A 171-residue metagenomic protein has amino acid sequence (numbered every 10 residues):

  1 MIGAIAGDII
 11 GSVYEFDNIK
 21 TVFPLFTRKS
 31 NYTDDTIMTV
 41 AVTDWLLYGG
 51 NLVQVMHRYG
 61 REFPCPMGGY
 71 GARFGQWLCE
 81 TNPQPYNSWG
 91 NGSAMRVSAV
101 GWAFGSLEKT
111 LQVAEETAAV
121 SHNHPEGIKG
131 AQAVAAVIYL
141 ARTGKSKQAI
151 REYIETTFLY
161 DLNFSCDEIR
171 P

Functional and structural regions predicted by a protein language model:
M1-P171: Structured, active/binding-site neighborhoods that engage oxygen-rich ligands
